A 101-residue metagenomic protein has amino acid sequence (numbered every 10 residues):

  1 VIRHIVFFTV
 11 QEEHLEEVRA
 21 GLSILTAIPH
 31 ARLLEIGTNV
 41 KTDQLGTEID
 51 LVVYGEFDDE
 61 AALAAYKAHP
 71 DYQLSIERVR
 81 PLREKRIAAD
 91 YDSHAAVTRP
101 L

Functional and structural regions predicted by a protein language model:
V1-L51, D58-A68, Y91-L101: Short S/T/G/P-rich N-terminal loop/turn motif that feeds into the first structured element of a domain
K67, I76-V79: Short, flexible helix/strand-to-coil boundary loops that buttress conserved ligand/catalytic motifs in alpha/beta
